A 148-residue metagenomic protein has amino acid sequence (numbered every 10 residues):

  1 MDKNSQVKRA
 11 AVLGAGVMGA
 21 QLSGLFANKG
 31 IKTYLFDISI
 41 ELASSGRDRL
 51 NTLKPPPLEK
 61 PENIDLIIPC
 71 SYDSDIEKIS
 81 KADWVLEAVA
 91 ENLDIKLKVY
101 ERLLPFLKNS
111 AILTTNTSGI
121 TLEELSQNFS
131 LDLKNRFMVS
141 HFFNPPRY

Functional and structural regions predicted by a protein language model:
M1-T52, F106: NAD(P)+-binding Rossmann beta1-loop-alpha1 motif at the extreme N-terminus of oxidoreductases
L13, Q21, C70, A88 (+2 more regions): Structural motif
M18, V85, N144: Conserved RecA-like P-loop NTPase ATPase core
L25-N28, D48-L50, K98-R102, S126-L131: Short, glycine/charged-enriched secondary-structure capping and boundary segments
A27-N28, I79, P145-R147: Short, flexible turn/loop "capping" segments at secondary-structure junctions
T33-F36, I67, P145-Y148: Short loop-to-beta-strand entry elements in the cores of soluble alpha/beta enzymes
I38-S45, K54-L113, G119-E124: Rossmann-like NAD(P)-binding element
I112-Y148: Rossmann-fold dinucleotide-binding core
